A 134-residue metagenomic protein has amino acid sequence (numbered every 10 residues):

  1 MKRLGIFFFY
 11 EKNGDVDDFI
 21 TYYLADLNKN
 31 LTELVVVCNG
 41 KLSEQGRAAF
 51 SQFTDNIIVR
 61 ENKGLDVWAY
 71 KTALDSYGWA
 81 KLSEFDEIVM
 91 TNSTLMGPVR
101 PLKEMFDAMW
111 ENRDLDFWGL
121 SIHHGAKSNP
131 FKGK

Functional and structural regions predicted by a protein language model:
M1-K134: ER/Golgi luminal nucleotide-sugar-dependent glycosyltransferases, focusing on the catalytic module
